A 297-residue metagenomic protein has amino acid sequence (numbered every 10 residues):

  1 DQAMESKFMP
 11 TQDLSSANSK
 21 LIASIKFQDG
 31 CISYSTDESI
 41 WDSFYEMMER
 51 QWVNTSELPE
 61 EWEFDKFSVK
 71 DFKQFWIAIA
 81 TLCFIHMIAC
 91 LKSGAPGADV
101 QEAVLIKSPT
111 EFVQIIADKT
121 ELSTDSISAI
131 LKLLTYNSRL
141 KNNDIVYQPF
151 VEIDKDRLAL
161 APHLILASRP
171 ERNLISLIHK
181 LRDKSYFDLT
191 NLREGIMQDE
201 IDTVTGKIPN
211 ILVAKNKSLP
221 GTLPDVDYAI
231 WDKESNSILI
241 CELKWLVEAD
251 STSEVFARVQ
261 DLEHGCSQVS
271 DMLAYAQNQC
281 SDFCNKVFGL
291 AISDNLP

Functional and structural regions predicted by a protein language model:
D1-P297: Intrinsically disordered, low-complexity Ser/Thr/Pro/Gly-rich regulatory segments
